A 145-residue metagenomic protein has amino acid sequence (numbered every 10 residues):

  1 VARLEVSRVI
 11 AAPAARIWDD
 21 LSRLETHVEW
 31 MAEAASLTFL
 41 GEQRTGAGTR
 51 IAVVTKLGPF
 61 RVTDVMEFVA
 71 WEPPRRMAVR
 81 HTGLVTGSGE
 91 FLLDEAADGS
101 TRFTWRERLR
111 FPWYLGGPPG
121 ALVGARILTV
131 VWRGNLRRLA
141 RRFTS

Functional and structural regions predicted by a protein language model:
V1-G41, G46: Hydrophobic ligand-binding cavity/cleft-lining segments
A2, A12, V53, A78 (+1 more regions): Residue-level detector of alpha-helix boundaries and kinks
E5-V9, T63-V65, S88-E90, R106: Well-ordered beta-strand positions in beta-sheet-rich domains
V9-P13, V54-G58, V69, D94-A96 (+1 more regions): Solvent-exposed residues in well-ordered beta-strands and their adjoining turns, especially edge/terminal strands
A15-W18, R133, R137: Amphipathic alpha-helical segments that line or abut small-molecule/effector binding pockets and mediate allosteric
T26-V28, T38-S88, D98-R102, G134-S145: Glycine-rich portal/gate segments that line the openings of hydrophobic small-molecule binding cavities
R80-R133: Beta-strand/loop substructures that line and gate deep hydrophobic ligand-binding cavities in soluble
